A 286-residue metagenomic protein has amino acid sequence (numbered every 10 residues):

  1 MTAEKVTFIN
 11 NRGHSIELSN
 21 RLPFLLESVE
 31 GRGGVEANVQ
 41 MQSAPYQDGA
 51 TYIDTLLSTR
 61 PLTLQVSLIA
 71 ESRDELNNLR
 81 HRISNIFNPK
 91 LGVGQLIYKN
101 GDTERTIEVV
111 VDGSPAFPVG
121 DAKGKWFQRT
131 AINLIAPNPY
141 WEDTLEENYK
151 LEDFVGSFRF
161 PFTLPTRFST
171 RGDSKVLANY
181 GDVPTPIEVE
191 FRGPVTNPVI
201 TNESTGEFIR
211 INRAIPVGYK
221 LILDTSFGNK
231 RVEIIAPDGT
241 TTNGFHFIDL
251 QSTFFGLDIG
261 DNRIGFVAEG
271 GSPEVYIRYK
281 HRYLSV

Functional and structural regions predicted by a protein language model:
M1-S43: Polar/acidic, low-complexity leader/linker segments enriched in S/T/G and N/D
E27-T63, F117-P118: Short, solvent-exposed beta-alpha or beta-beta edge segments that form flexible loop/patches at the rim of ligand
S43-Q47, E75-R82, P184: Charged, amphipathic alpha-helical segments
G49-D74, K125-P139, N262: Oligomerization/assembly interface segments of phage tail-like spikes and tubes
S67-I69, R73-A116, R263: Short, acidic/charged, Gly/Pro-enriched secondary-structure junctions
L68-A70, N100, P115, A136-Y140 (+3 more regions): Beta-strand elements of well-folded, non-transmembrane domains
I97-D143: Short beta-strand and beta-hairpin "edge-sheet" elements
E147-V286: Intrinsically disordered, low-complexity segments enriched in serine, threonine, and glycine
